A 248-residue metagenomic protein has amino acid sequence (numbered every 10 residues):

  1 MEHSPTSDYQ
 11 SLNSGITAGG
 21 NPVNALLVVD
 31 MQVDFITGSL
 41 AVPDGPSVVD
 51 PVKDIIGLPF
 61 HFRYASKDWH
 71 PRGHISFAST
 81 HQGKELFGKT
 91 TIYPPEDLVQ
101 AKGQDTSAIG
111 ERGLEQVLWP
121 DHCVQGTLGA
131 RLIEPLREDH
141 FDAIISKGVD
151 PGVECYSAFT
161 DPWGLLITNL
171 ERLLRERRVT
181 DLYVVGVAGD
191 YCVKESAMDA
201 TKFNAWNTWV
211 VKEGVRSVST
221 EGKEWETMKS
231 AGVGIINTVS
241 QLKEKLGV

Functional and structural regions predicted by a protein language model:
E2-V149, E176-T180, M198, K202-V210 (+1 more regions): Active-site acidic carboxylates
P43-P46, C123-T127, T160-T168, Y191: Conserved phosphate-coordination/catalytic loops
P71-I75, V153-E154, C192-V193: Short catalytic/ligand-binding loop motif for oxyanion handling, primarily in non-cytosolic enzymes, centered on
Q82-G88, C155, T160, G164 (+2 more regions): A sequence-level detector of short, solvent-exposed, charge-rich linear segments
L132, I144-R177: Glycine-rich phosphate- or other oxyanion-binding loops that anchor nucleotides, phosphorylated ligands
L182-V184: A short, small-residue-rich loop immediately preceding and capping a beta-strand
G186-Y191, S196, K202: Glycine- and Gly-Pro-enriched alpha-helical subdomains that act as flexible, kink-prone "lid/hinge" or packing modules
A188-Y191, G214-V218: Short Gly/Pro-enriched loop/turn and capping motifs at secondary-structure junctions
